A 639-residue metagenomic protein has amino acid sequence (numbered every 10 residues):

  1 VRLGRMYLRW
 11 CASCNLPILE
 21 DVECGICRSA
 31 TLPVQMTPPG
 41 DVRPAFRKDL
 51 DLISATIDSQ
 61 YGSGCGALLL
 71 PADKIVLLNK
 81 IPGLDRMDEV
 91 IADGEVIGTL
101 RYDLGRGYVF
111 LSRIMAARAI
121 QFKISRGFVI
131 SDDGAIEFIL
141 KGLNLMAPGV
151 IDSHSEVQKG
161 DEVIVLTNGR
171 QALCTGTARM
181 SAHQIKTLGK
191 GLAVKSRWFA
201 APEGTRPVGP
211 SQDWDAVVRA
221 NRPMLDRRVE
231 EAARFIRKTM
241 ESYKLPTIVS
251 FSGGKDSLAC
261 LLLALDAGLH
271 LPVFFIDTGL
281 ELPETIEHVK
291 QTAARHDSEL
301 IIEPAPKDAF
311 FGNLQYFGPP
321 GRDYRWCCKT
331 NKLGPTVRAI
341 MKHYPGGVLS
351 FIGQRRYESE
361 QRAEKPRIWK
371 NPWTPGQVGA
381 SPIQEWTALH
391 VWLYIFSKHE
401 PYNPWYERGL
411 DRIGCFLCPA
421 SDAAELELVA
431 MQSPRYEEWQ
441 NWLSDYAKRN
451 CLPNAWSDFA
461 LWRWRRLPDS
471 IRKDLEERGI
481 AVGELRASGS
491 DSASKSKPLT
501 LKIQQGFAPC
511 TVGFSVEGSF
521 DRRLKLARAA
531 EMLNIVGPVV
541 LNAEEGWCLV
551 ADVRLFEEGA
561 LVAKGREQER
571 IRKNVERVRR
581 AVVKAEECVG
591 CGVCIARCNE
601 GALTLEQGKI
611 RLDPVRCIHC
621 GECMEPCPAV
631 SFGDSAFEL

Functional and structural regions predicted by a protein language model:
V1-D88, D93-E95, T99-L104, N403-E576: ATP/NTP-dependent adenylation/nucleotidyl-transfer catalytic domains that generate, transfer, or process NMP-activated
V1-R5, E358, A363-W386, W547-C598: A broadly conserved sequence feature marking short terminus-proximal activation segments in nucleic acid-centric
V1-S250, L258, L262-P272, T278-E281 (+5 more regions): RNA-binding accessory domains that recognize and position tRNA/RNA substrates
R2-V22, I26, P33, I136-F138 (+4 more regions): Nucleotide-activated chemistry modules centered on ATP-dependent adenylation/adenylyltransferase
R5-Y7, I18-E20, D411-G414, K584-C594 (+3 more regions): Short metal-coordination and nucleic-acid-contact micro-motifs, chiefly zinc-binding Cys/His arrays
C11-C14, C24-C27, C588, I595-C598 (+2 more regions): Short cysteine-rich clusters marking metal-coordination/redox-active sites
V593-K609, E622-E638: Iron-sulfur cluster-binding cysteine motifs and their immediate structural context in ferredoxin-like electron-transfer
